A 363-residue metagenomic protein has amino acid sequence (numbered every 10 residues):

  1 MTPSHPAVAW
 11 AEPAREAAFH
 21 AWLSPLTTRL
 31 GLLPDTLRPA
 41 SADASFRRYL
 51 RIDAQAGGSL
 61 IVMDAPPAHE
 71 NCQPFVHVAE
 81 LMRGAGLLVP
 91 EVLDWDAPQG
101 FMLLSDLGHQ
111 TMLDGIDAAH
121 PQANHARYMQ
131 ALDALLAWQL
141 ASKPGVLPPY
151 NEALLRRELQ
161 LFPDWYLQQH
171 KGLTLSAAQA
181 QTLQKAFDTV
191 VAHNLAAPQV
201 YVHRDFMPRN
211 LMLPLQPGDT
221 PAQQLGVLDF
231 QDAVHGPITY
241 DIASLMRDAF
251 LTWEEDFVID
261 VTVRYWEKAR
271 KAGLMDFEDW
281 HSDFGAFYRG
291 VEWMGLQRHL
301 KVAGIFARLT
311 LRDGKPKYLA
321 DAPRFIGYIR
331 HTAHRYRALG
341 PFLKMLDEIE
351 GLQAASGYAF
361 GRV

Functional and structural regions predicted by a protein language model:
T2-L32: Juxta-kinase regulatory segment immediately upstream of eukaryotic protein kinase catalytic domains
F19-A21, P25-T28, K143-P148, L154 (+4 more regions): An alpha-helical support segment within catalytic cores of ATP-dependent transferases
L33-R38: Conserved N-terminal boundary motif of the eukaryotic protein kinase catalytic domain
S41, R47-L155, L161, L167-G172 (+1 more regions): ATP-binding pocket architecture of kinase catalytic cores
F46-D53, V62, M102, F187-I242 (+1 more regions): Active-site acidic catalytic loop and adjacent metal/ATP-binding pocket of ATP-dependent phosphoryl transfer enzymes
R127, H203, V234-I238, Y288-L296: Secondary-structure capping and boundary motifs in well-ordered enzyme cores
P163-H170, I238-E278, W293-R312, F325-T332: Active-site activation/catalytic loop segments of kinase-like enzymes and analogous catalytic loops in related
K301-V363: ATP/Mg2+ or Mg2+-diphosphate-binding catalytic cores that bind nucleotide phosphates or diphosphates via glycine-rich
